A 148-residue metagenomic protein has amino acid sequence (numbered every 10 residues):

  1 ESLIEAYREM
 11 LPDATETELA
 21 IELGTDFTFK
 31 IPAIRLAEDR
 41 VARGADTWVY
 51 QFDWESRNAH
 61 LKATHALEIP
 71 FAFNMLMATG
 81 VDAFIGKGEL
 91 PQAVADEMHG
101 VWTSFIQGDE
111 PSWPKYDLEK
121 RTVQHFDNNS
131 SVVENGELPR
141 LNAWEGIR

Functional and structural regions predicted by a protein language model:
E1-E89, V101, G108: Substrate-gating cap/lid region and adjacent catalytic-acid/histidine neighborhood within extracellular/lumenal
M10, T122-V123, N142: Small/flexible residues
W54, W102, W113-K115, W144: Tryptophan-centered motif/residue detector
Q92-A95: Conserved loop-to-helix N-cap of the C-terminal "lid" that shapes the substrate pocket in Rossmann-like
M98: C-terminal catalytic lobe of FAD-dependent flavoproteins
G108-G136: Mature extracytoplasmic/periplasmic domains
S131-R148: Tryptophan-rich aromatic "cage" segments
